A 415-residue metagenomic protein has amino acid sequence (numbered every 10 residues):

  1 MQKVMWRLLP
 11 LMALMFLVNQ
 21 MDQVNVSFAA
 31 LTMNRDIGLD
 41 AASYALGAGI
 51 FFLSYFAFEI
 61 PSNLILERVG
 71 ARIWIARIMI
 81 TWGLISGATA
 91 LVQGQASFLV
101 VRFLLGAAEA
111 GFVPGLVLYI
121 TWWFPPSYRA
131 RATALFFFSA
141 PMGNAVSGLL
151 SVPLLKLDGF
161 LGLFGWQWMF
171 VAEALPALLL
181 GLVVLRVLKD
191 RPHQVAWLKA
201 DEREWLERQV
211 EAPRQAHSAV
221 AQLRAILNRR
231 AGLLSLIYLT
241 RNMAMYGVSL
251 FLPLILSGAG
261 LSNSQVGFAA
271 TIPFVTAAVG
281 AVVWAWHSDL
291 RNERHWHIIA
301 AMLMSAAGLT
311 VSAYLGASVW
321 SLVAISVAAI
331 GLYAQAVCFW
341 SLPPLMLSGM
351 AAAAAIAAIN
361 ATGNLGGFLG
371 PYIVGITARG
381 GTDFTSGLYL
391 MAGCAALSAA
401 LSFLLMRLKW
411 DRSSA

Functional and structural regions predicted by a protein language model:
R7-A41, S147, V248-P253, G370: Extracytoplasmic
V26-S27, I226-A281, A336, W340: Extracytoplasmic gate region of multi-pass secondary transporters
G38, G70, L91-S97, A108 (+3 more regions): Helix-breaking motifs and short loop linkers at transmembrane-helix boundaries and internal kinks in secondary membrane
A57-A96: Conserved MFS/SLC helix-loop-helix module at the cytosolic interface between two early adjacent transmembrane helices
E67-M79, D289-M302: Cytoplasmic membrane-interface "Motif A"-like loop-to-helix N-cap segments of 12-TM Major Facilitator Superfamily
V101-F138: Cytoplasmic helix-loop-helix junction between adjacent transmembrane helices in 12-TM secondary transporters
R131-V152, P176-A177, N360-G370: Glycine-rich segments within core transmembrane alpha-helices of 12-TM secondary carriers
N292-L342: C-terminal transmembrane helical hairpin of 12-TM major facilitator-type secondary transporters
